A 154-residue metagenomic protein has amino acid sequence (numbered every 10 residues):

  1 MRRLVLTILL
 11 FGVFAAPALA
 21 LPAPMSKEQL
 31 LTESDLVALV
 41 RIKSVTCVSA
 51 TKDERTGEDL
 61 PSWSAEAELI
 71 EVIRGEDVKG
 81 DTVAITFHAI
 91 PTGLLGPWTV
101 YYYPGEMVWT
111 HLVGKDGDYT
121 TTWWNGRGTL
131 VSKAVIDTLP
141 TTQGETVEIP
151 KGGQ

Functional and structural regions predicted by a protein language model:
M1-L4: Positively charged n-region of N-terminal signal peptides that target proteins for export
T7-A16: Bacterial N-terminal signal peptides
P17-Q154: Transition segments tied to proteolytic processing and entry into folded domains
